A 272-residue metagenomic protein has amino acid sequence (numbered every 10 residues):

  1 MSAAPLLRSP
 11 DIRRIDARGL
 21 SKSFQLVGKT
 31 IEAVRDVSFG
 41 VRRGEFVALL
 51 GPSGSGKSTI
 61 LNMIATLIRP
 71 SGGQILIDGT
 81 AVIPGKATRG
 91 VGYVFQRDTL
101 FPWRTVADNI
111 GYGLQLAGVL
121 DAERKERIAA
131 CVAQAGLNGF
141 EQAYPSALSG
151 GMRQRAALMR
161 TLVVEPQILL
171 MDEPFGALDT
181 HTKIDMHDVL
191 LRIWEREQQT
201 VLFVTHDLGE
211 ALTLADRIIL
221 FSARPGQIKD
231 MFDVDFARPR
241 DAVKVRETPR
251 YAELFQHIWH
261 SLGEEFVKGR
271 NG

Functional and structural regions predicted by a protein language model:
M1-S9, T248: Pre-NBD coupling/linker segments of ABC/ABC-like ATPases
L7-Q198, L202-G209, L214: ABC family nucleotide-binding domain
F24, D98, P166, S222 (+1 more regions): A general structural signal marking secondary-structure boundaries and capping sites
I77, L220-F221: Short hydrophobic beta-strand elements within the C-terminal catalytic ATPase subdomain
A177-T180, F255-G272: Extended, non-globular alpha-helical segments
R217: Short, glycine/charged-rich "phosphate-handling" switch motifs in NTP-dependent and phosphotransfer domains
A223-E253: Conserved beta-strand-loop-alpha-helix hinge in the C-terminal portion of ABC ATPase nucleotide-binding domains
